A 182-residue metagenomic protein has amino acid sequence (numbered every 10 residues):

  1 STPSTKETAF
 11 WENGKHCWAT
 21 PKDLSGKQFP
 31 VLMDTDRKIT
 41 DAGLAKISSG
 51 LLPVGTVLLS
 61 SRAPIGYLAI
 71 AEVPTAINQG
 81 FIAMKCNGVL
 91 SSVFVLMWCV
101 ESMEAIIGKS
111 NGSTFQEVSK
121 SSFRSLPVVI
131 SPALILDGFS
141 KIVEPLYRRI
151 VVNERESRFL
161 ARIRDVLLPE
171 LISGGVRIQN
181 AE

Functional and structural regions predicted by a protein language model:
S1-P30, G43-S49, P64, N111: Low-complexity, Lys/Gly-biased intrinsically disordered segments
T8-W18, V31-I39, S49-P53, Y67-Q79 (+2 more regions): Short, surface-exposed loop/turn microsegments at beta-strand edges and helix-strand junctions
K27-Q28, L68, I106: Residues that scaffold the ATP/ADP-binding catalytic core of kinase and kinase-like folds
P30-V31, G174: Juxtamembrane "helix exit" motif at the C-terminal ends of alpha-helical transmembrane segments in multi-pass membrane
V89-L90, F94-A105, K109-Q116, S121-E182: Amphipathic alpha-helical coiled-coil/heptad-repeat segments
